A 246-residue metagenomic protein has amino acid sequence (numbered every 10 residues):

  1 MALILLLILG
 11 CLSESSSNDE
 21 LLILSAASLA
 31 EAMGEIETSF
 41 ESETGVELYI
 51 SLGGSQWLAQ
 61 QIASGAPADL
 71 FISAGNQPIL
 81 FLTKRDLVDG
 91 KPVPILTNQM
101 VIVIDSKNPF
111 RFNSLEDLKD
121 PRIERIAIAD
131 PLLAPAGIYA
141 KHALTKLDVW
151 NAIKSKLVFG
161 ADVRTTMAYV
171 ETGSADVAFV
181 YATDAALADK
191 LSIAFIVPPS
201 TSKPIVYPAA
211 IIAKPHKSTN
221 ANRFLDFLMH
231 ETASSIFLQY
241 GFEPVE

Functional and structural regions predicted by a protein language model:
M1-G10: Bacterial N-terminal signal peptides
C11-T44, Y49-L52, Q56-A66, S73-N76 (+3 more regions): Exported/periplasmic ABC-transporter solute-binding proteins
